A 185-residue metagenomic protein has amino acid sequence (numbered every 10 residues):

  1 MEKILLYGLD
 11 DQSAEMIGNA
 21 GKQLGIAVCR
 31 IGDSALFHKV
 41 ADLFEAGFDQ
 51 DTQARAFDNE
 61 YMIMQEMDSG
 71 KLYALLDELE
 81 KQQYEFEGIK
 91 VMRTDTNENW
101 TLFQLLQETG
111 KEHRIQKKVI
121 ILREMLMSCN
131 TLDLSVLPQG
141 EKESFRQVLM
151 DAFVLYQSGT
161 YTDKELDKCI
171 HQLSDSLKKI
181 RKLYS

Functional and structural regions predicted by a protein language model:
M1-A46, Q147-F153, I170, S176-R181: N-terminal, charge-rich interaction modules
Y7-L9, I63-M67, L75-L76: A structural feature that tracks compact, well-ordered secondary-structure segments with a strong bias toward
L43-Y61, E66: Short, structured active-site "lid" loops
F48-R55, Q107-I120: A polyampholytic, Gly/Pro-enriched intrinsically disordered region
L75-R114: Ser/Thr/Gly-rich flexible loops in soluble cytosolic domains mediating phosphotransfer, phosphorylation
K118-A152: Amphipathic, heptad-repeat alpha-helical segments
L134-K142, Q157-L166: Charged, low-complexity interaction regions
S158, E165, H171-L173, K178-S185: Long, low-complexity or tandemly repetitive, helically biased scaffold regions used for multimeric assembly/adhesion
